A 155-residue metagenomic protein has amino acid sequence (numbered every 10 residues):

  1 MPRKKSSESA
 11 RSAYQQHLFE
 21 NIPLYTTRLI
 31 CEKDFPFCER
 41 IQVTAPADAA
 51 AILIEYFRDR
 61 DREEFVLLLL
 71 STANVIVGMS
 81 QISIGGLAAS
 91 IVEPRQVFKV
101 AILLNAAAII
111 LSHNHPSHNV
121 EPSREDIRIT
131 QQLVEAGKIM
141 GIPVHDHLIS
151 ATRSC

Functional and structural regions predicted by a protein language model:
P2-I30, E39, D48-A51, S71-A73 (+1 more regions): Active-site-proximal loop/helix of nucleotide/amide-processing enzymes and allied scaffolds
S6, D34, T44: Extended substrate/RNA-proximal surfaces in nucleic-acid metabolism proteins
L53-Y56: Short, P/G- and charge-enriched loop/turn segments at secondary-structure junctions
R58-D61: Short loop/turn motifs at secondary-structure junctions and domain boundaries
E64-V66, H145: Short loop/turn microsegments at loop-to-beta-strand junctions
